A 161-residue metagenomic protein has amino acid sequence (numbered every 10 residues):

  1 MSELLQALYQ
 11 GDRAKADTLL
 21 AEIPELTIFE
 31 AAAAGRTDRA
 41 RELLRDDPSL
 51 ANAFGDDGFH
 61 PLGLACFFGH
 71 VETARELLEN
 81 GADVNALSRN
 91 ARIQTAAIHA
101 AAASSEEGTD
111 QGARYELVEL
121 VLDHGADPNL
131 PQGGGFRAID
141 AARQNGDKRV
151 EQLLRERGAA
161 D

Functional and structural regions predicted by a protein language model:
M1-Q6, I23-E30, N52-L64, L87-E106 (+1 more regions): Ankyrin-repeat boundary/"N-cap" motif
S2-A14, L20, N129-D161: Leucine-rich solenoid repeat scaffolds
K15, R39, E72-T73, A113-L117 (+1 more regions): Conserved ankyrin/ankyrin-like repeat signature
T18-P24, E42-L50, R75-D83, L117-D127 (+1 more regions): Ankyrin repeat domain, specifically the short helix-to-loop turn at the C-terminus of the second helix of each repeat
I23, E30, A34-E42: Hydrophobic repeat-domain scaffold segments
C66-G69, R75, D83-L87: Eukaryotic tandem repeat interaction scaffolds
A102-S105, L122, R143, R157: Long, helix-rich interaction regions
